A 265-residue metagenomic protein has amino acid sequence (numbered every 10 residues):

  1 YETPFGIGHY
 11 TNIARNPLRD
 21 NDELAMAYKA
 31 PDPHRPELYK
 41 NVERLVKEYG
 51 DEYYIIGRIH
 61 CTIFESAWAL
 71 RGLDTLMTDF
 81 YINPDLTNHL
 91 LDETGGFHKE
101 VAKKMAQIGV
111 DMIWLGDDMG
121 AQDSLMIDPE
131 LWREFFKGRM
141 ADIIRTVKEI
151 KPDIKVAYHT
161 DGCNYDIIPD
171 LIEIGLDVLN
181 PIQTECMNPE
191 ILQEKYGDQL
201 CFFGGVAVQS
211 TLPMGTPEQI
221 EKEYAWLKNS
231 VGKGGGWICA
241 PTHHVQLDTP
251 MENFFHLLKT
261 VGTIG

Functional and structural regions predicted by a protein language model:
Y1-P31, E48-Y53: A contiguous, low-structure linker/loop signature
A25-G265: Active-site loop segments of alpha/beta catalytic cores
